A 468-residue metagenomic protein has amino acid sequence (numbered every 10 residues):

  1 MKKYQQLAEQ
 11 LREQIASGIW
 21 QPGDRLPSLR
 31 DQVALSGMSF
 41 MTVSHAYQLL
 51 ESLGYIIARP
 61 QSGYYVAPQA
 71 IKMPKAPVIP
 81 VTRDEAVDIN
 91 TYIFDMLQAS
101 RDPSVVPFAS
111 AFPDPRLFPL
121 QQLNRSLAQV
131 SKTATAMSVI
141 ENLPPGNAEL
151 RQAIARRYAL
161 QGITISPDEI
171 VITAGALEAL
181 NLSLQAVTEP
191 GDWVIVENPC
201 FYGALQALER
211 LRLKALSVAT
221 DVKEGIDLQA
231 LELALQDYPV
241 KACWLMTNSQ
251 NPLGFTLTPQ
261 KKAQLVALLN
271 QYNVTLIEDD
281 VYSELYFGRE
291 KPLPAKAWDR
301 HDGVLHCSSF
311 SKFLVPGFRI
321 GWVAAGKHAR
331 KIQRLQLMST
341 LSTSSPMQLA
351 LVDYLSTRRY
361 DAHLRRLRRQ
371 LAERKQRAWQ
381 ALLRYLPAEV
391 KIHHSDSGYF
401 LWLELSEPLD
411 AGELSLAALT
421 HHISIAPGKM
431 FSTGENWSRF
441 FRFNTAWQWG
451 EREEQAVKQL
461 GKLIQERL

Functional and structural regions predicted by a protein language model:
M1-A128, Q333, L337-S344, H393 (+6 more regions): N-terminal basic, amphipathic alpha-helical segments
A8, R12, N181, Q185 (+5 more regions): Amphipathic, non-transmembrane alpha-helical secondary structure
R83-G175, L182, S356, S424 (+1 more regions): N-terminal small-domain helix-loop-helix segment of the aminotransferase-like
L123, R300-R369: Conserved core segment of the aminotransferase class I/II
M137-Y272, E284-H301, L371, G461: Conserved core of the PLP fold type I
V196, S217, L276-E278, L351 (+1 more regions): Hydrophobic residues in well-ordered beta-strands that form the structural core
R369-W379, V390-E404: Conserved glycine-rich beta-strand-loop-beta hairpin in the small C-terminal domain of fold type I
